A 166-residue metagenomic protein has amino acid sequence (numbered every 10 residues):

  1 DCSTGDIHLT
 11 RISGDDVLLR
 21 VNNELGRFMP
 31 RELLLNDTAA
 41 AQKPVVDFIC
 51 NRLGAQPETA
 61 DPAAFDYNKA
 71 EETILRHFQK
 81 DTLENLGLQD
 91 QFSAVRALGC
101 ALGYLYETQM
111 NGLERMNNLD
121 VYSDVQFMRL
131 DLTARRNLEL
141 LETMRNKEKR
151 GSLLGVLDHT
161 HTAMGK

Functional and structural regions predicted by a protein language model:
D1-K166: Charged catalytic and DNA/RNA-contacting regions of genome-maintenance and nucleic-acid-processing enzymes
